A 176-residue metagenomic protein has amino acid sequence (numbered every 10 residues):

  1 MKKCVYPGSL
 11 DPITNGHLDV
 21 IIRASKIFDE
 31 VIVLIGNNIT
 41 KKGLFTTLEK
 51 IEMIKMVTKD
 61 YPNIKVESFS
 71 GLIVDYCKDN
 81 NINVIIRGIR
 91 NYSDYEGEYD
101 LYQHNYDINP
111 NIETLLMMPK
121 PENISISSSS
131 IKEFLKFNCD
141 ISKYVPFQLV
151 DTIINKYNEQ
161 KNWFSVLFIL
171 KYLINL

Functional and structural regions predicted by a protein language model:
M1-L176: Nucleotidyltransferase catalytic core that binds NTPs
